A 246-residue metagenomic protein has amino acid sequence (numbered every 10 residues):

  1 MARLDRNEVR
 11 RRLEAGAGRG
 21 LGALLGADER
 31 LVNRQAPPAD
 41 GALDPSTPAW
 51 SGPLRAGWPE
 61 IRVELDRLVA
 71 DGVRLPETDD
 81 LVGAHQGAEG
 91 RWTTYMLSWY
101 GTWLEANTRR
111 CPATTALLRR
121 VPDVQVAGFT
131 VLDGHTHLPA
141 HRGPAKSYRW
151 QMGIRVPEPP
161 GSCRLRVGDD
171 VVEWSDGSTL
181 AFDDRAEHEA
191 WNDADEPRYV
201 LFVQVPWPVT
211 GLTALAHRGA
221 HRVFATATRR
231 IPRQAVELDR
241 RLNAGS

Functional and structural regions predicted by a protein language model:
M1-A140, L212-S246: Fe(II)/2-oxoglutarate oxygenase catalytic core
W58, W92, V124-V126, S147-Q151 (+3 more regions): Extracellular structured ligand-interaction cores
V131-G134, G143-P160: Short, conserved beta-strand element in jelly-roll/cupin
H137, E158-P160, V209-G211: Residue-level signal for secondary-structure boundary sites
L138-H141, F182, H188-A194: Short beta-strand His + acidic residue motifs that chelate non-heme Fe in jelly-roll/DSBH and cupin folds
R149-I154, A181, D195-T213: A short hydrophobic beta-strand segment most commonly corresponding to one strand of the jelly-roll/cupin
L165: Aromatic-lined ligand-binding clefts that engage carbohydrates, nucleic acids, or primary amines
G168-A181: Short acidic-glycine-tyrosine-enriched beta hairpin
